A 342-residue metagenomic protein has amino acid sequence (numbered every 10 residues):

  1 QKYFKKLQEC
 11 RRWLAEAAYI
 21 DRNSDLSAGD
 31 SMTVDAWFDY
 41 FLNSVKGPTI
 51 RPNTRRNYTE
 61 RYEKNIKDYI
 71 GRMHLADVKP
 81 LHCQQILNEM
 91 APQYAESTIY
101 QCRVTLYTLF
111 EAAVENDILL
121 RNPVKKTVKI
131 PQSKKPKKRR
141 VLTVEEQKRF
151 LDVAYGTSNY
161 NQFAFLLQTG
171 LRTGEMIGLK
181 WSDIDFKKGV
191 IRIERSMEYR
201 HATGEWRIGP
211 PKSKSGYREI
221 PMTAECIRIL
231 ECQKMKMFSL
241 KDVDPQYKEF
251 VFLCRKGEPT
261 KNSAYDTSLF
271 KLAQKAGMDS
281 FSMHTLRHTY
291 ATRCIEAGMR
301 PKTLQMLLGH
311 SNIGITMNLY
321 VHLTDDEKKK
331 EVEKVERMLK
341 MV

Functional and structural regions predicted by a protein language model:
Q1-S31, S213: Short, surface-exposed polybasic/aromatic micro-patch for ligand or macromolecular engagement
K2-Y3, D30, L42-L120, P136 (+2 more regions): N-terminal core-binding DNA-recognition domain of tyrosine site-specific recombinases/integrases
K5, S133, V141, M197 (+3 more regions): Catalytic-site neighborhood detector that most strongly recognizes the C-terminal catalytic loop/helix of tyrosine
S27-A28, K188, Y199-Y217, A224-C226 (+3 more regions): C-terminal secondary-structure termini that scaffold catalytic or DNA-interacting sites
E96, K148, D152-T157, T169 (+4 more regions): Short, basic (Lys/Arg/His-rich) helix/loop patches that form interaction surfaces in the mid-to-C-terminal regions
E96, Y100-C102, E115-W181, K187 (+4 more regions): Basic, Lys/Arg- and aromatic-enriched nucleic-acid-binding interface segment
R149, Y155, A202-I208, A297 (+1 more regions): DNA/chromatin major-groove-contacting recognition/catalytic segments
D183-V190, S280, M299-L319, K329: Short, polar N-cap/turn motifs at the start of nucleic acid-interacting alpha helices
